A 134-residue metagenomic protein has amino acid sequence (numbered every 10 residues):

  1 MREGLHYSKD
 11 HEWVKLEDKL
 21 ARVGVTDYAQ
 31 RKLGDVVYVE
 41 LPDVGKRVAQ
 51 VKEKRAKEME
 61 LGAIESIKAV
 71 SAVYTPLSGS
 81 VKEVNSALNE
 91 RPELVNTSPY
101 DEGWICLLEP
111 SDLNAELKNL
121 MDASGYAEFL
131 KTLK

Functional and structural regions predicted by a protein language model:
M1-E60, E93, T97, E102-D112 (+1 more regions): Acidic, low-complexity mobile loops and tails
H6, E40, E65-S66, S71-T75: Small beta-strand-rich domains/subdomains or short beta-sheet motifs embedded in larger alpha/beta proteins
L16-K19, V70, E83-E90, A115: Short, conserved beta-turn/loop elements at beta-strand boundaries and strand-helix junctions
Q30-R31, V44, S78-V81, A87-L88: Short, charged/polar surface micro-motifs in flexible loops or helix N-caps
E60-G62, S66-A69, A87-L88, D112: Short, charged beta-turn/beta-strand-edge "cap" motif at the junction between a beta-strand and an adjacent loop
